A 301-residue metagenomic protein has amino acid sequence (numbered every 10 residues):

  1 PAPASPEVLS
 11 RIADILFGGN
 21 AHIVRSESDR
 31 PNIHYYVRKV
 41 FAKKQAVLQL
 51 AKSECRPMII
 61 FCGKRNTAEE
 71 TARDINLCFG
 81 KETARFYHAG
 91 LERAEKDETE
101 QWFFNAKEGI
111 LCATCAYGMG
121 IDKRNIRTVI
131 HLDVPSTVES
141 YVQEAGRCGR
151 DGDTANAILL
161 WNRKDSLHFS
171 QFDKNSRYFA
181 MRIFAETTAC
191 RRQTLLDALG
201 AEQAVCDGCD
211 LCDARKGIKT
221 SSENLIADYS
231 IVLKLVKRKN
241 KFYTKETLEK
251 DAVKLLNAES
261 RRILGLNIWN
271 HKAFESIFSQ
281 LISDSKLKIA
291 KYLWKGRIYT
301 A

Functional and structural regions predicted by a protein language model:
P1-S176, A204: Helicase motor core with emphasis on the C-terminal RecA-like subdomain
E108, N125-I130, V134-S279, S283-D284 (+1 more regions): C-terminal accessory region of SF2 helicases/translocases
